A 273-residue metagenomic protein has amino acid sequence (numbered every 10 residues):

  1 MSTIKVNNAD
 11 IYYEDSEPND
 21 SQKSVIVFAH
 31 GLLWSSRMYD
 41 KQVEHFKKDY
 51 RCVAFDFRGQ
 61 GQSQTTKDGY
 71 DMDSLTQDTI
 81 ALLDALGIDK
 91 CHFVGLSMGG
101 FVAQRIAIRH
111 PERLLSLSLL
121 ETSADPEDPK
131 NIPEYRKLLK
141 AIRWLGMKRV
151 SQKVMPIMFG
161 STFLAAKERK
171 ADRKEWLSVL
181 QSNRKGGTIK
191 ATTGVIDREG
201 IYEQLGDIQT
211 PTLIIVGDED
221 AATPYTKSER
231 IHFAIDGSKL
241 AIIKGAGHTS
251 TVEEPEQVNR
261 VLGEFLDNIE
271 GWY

Functional and structural regions predicted by a protein language model:
A9-D68: Conserved HGGG/HGGXW glycine-rich cap/lid loop of the alpha/beta-hydrolase fold
S74-C91: Conserved acidic catalytic loop of the alpha/beta-hydrolase fold
G95, G99, A103: Gly/Ala-rich beta-loop-alpha elbow adjacent to hydrolase catalytic centers
Q104-R109, L114-W144: Flexible "cap/lid" loop of the alpha/beta hydrolase fold
D128-P133, M147-G206: Conserved alpha/beta-hydrolase catalytic His-Asp/Glu region
I208, I214-V216: Short beta-strand/loop motif that positions the catalytic acidic residue of the alpha/beta-hydrolase fold
D218-T223: Acidic catalytic loop of the alpha/beta-hydrolase fold
S238-Y273: Catalytic active-site module of serine/aspartate enzymes centered on a nucleophile-bearing elbow/loop
